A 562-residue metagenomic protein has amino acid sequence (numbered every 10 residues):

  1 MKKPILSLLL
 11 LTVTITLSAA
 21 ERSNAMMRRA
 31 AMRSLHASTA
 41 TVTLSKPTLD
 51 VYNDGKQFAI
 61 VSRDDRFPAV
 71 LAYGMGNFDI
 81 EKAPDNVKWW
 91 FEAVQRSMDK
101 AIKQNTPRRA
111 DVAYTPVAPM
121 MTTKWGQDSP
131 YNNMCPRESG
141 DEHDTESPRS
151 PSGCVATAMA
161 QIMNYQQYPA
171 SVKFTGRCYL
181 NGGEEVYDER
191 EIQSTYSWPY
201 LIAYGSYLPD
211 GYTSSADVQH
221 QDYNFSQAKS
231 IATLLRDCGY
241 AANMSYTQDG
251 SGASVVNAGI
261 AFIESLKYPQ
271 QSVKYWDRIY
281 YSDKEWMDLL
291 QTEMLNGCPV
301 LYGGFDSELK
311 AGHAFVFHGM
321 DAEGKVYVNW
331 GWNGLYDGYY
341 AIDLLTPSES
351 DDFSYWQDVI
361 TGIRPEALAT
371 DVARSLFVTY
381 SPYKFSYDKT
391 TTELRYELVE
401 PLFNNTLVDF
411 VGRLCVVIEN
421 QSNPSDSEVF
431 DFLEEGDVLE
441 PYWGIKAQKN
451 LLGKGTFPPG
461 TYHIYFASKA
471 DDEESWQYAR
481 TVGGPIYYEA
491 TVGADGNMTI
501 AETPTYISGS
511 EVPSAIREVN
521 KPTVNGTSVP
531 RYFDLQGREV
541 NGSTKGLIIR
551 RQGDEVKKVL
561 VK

Functional and structural regions predicted by a protein language model:
P4-V13: Sec-dependent N-terminal signal peptides
S23, M27-A30, L49, F58 (+3 more regions): Noncatalytic regulatory segments and standalone regulatory/sensor domains
A40-Q57, I260, E264-N329: Active-site-adjacent substructure of cysteine-protease-like catalytic cores
F67-S251: Active-site-adjacent structural segments surrounding the nucleophilic cysteine of cysteine proteases and isopeptidases
Q357-T379, I507-Q536: Residue-level detector of functionally pivotal "anchor" positions at catalytic/ligand-binding pockets or at interdomain
P382-R413, Y442-K449: Contiguous beta-strand segments within globular domains
D472-P513: Short beta-strand elements
I549-K562: C-terminal tail/sorting-segment detector
